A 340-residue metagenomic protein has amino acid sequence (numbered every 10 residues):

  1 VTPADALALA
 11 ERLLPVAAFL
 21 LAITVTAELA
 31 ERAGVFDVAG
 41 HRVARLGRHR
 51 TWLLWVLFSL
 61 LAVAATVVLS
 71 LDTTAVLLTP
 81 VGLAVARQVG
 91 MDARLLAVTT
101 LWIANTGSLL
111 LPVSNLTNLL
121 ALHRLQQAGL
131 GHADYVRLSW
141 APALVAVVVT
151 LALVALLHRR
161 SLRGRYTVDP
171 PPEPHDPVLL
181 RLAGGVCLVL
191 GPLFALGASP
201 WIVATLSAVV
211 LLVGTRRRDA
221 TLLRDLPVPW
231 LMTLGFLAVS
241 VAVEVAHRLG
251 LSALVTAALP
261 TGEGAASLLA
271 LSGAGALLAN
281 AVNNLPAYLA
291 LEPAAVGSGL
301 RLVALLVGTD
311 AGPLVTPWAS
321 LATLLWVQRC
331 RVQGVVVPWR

Functional and structural regions predicted by a protein language model:
V1, L13-V25, L180-V189, G197-T215 (+1 more regions): Hydrophobic mid-bilayer segments of alpha-helices in multi-pass membrane transport proteins, especially secondary
P3, L7-R94, L226-M232, F236-S298: Membrane-embedded alpha-helical segments and adjacent helix-loop junctions characteristic of multi-pass solute
P3-V16, G129-P142, E173-D176, P192-V203 (+4 more regions): Interfacial loop-to-helix junctions that mark the boundaries of transmembrane helices in multi-pass membrane
L21, V56, L60, A64 (+7 more regions): Generic alpha-helical transmembrane segments of integral inner-membrane proteins, especially permease/transport modules
H49-L57, Q88-T100, A128-W140, S298-D310 (+1 more regions): Membrane-interface alpha-helices at helix entry/exit sites of multi-pass transporters
T66-V76, L95-G129, L151, A279-L289 (+1 more regions): Alpha-helical transmembrane segments and, especially, the helix-loop junctions at the ends of these helices
M91, L130-H175, A311-R340: Juxtamembrane and boundary regions of transmembrane helices in multi-pass small-molecule transporters and channels
V147-D219: Long, contiguous bundles of hydrophobic transmembrane helices that form the permeation core of multi-pass
